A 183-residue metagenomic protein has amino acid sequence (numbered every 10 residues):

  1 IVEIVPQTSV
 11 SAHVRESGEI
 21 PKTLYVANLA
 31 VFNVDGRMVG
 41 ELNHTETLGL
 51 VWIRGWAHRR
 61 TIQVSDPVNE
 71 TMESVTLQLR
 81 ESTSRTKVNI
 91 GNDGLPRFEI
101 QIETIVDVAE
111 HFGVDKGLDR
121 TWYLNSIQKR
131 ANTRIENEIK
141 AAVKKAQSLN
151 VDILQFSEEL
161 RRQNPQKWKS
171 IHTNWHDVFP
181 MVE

Functional and structural regions predicted by a protein language model:
I1-E183: Membrane-proximal alpha-helical signals and transmembrane carboxylates
